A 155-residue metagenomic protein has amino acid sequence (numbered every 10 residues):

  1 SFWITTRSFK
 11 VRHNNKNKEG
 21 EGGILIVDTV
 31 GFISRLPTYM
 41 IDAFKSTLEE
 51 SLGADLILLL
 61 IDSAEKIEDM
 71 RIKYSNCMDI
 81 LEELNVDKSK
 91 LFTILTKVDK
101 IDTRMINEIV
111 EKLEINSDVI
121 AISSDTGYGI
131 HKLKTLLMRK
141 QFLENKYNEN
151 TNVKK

Functional and structural regions predicted by a protein language model:
S1-G22, I33-S46: Switch I (effector-binding) loop of TRAFAC-class P-loop GTPase G-domains
E21-G22, K45-D118: Conserved C-terminal guanine-recognition region of P-loop GTPase G domains, centered on the G4
I24-V30: Active-site-proximal beta-strand elements of phosphoester/diester hydrolases
D28, T96, S123: Active-site glycine-centered loops adjacent to acidic/histidine catalytic or metal-binding residues that shape
V30-M40, D62-R71: Flexible beta-alpha connector loops of hexameric P-loop NTPases
D99-N152: Canonical P-loop GTPase G-domain recognition
